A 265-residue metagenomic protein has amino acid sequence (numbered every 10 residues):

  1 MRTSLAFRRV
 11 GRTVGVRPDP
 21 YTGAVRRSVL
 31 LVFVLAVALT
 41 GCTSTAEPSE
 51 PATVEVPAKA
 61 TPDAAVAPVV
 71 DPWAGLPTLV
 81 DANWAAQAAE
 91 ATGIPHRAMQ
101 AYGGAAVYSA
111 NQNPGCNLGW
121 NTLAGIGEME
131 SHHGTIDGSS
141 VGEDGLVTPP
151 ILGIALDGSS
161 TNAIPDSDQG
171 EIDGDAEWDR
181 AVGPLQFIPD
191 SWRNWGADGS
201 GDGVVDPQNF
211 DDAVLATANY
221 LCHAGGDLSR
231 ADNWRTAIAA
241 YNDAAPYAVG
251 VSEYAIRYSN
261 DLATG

Functional and structural regions predicted by a protein language model:
A6, T13, D19-E47: Secretory targeting and sorting signals
V10-T13, R17-D19, V37-T40, P57-K59 (+2 more regions): Compositionally biased, intrinsically disordered low-complexity segments
R12, V16, P20-T22, A64 (+4 more regions): Short linear motifs in intrinsically disordered/low-complexity regions
R27-V29, G41-A110: N-terminal export signals and maturation junctions of secreted/periplasmic proteins
A82-W84, A89-G265: Catalytic glycan-binding domains that act on GlcNAc-containing polysaccharides
